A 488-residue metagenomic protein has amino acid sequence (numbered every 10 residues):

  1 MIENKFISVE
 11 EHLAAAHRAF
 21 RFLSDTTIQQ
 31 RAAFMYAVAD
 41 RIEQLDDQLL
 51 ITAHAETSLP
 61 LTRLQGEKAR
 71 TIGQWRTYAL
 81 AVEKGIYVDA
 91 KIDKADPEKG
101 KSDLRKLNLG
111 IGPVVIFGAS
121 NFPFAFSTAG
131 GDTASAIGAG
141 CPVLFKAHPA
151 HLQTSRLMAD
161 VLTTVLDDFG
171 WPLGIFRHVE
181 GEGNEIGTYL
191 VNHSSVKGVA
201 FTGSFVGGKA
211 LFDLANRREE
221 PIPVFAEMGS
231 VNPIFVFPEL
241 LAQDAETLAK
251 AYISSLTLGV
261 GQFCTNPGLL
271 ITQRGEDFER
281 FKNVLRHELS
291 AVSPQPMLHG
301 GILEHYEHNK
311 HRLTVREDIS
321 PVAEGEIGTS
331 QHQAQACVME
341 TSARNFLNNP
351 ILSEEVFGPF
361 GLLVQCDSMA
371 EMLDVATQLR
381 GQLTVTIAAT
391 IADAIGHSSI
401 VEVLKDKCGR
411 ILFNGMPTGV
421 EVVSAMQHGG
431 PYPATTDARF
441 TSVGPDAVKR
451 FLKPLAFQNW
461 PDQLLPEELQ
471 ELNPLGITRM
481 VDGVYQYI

Functional and structural regions predicted by a protein language model:
M1, K250, T272-L383: NAD(P)-dependent aldehyde/semialdehyde dehydrogenase
M1-D103: N-terminal Rossmann-like NAD(P)+-binding subdomain of aldehyde/semialdehyde dehydrogenases
F34, A139-T154, I175, E220-P238 (+6 more regions): Short loop-to-beta-strand entry elements in the cores of soluble alpha/beta enzymes
E43, I86-S254, G275-F278: Rossmann-like NAD(P) dinucleotide-binding subdomain of oxidoreductase/dehydrogenase enzymes
N121, A150, G183-E185, V196 (+12 more regions): Short, glycine-/Ser/Thr-/acidic-enriched flexible segments
T329-A334, M369-L465, Q486-Y487: C-terminal core of ALDH-fold dehydrogenases
P466-I488: Extended hydrophobic packing segments that form well-structured cores
